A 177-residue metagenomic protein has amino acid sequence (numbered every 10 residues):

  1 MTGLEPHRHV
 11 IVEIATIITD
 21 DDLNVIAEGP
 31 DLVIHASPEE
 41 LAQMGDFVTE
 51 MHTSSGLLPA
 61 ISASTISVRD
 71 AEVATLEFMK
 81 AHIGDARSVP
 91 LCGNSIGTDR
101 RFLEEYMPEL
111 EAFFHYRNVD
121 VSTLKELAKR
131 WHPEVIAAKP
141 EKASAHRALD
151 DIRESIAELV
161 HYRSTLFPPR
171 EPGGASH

Functional and structural regions predicted by a protein language model:
M1-L91, P140: Conserved non-catalytic scaffold segment of RNase H-like nuclease domains
E13, D20, D99, D120 (+1 more regions): Acidic active-site catalytic centers that drive phospho-/nucleotidyl reactions and related ester hydrolyses
D21, A74-E77, A81, R101 (+4 more regions): Residue-level signal for well-ordered alpha-helical scaffold segments within enzymatic catalytic domains
S37-P38, I96-G97, T123-K125: Short glycine-enriched loops at secondary-structure junctions
A86-I96, R101-Y106, E134-H177: Acidic, Mg2+-coordinating catalytic module of metal-dependent nucleases/exonucleases that use a two-metal-ion mechanism
L103-V121: Short, low-complexity, polybasic intrinsically disordered segments
H115-P133: Short, flexible loop segments at boundaries between secondary-structure elements
